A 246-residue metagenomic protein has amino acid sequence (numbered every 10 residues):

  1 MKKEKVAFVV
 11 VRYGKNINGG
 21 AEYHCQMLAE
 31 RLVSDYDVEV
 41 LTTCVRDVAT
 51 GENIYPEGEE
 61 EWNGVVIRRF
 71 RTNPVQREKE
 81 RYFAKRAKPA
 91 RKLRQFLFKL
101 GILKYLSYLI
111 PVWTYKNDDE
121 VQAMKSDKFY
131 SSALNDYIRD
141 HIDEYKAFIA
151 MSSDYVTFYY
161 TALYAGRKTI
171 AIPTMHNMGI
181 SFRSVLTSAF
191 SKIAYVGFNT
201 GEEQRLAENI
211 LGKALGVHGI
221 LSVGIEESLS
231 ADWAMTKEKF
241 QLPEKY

Functional and structural regions predicted by a protein language model:
M1-R71, D143: N-terminal subdomain of nucleotide-sugar transferases
E4-V6, K146-A147, P243-Y246: Charged active-site motifs of nucleotide-sugar-dependent glycosyltransferases
A21, T43, A150-M151, F198-T200 (+1 more regions): Replace "coordinates the UDP/GDP/TDP-sugar" with "coordinates nucleotide-activated sugar donors
Y36, Y145, A165-G166, K192-A194: Short, well-ordered alpha-helix to beta-strand connector turns
R46, D154-T157, E202-Q204: Alpha-helix capping/helix-boundary segments
R46-F129, A133-I138: A conserved catalytic-core segment of Leloir-type glycosyltransferases
V121-A123, Y145-A147, S153-F158, Y164-R183 (+1 more regions): A short, histidine- and acid-enriched strand-loop-helix "catalytic/donor-clamping" loop that lines the nucleotide-sugar
K168-G179, L186-K245: Donor nucleotide-sugar binding/catalytic pocket of nucleotide-sugar-dependent glycosyltransferases
